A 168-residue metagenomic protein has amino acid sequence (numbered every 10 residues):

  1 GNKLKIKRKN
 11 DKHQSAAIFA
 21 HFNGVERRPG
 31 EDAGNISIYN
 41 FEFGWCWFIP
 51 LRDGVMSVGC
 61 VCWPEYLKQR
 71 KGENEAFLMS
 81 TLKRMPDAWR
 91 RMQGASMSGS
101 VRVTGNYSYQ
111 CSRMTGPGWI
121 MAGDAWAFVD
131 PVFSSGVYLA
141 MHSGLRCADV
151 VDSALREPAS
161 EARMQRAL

Functional and structural regions predicted by a protein language model:
G1-G94: Predominantly flavin-linked oxidoreductase catalytic cores and closely associated redox partners
N2, S160-L168: Short, intrinsically disordered, charge-balanced linker/junction segments flanking boundaries in proteins
K68-V151, R156, A162-R163: FAD/FMN-dependent oxidoreductases across multiple families
